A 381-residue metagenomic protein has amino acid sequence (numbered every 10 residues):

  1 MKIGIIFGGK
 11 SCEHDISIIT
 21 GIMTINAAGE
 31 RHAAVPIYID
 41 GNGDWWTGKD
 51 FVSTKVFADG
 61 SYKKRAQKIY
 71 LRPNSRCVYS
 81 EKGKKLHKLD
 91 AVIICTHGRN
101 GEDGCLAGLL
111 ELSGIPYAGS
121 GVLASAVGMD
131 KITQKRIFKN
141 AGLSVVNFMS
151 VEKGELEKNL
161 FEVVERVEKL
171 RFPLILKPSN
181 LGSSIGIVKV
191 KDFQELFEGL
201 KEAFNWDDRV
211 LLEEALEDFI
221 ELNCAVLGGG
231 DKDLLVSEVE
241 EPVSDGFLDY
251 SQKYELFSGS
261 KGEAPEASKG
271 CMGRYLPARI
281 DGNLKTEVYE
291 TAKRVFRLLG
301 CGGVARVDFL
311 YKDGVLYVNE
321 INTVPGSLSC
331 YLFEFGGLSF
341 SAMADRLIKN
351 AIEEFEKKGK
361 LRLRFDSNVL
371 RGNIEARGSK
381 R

Functional and structural regions predicted by a protein language model:
M1, G9, G273, R279-R381: ATP-dependent carboxylate activation and anion-phosphoryl transfer catalytic cores that bind Mg-ATP to form
M1-L123, V127-M129, T133, N140 (+3 more regions): ATP-binding N-terminal substructure of ATP-dependent carboxylate-amine bond-forming enzymes
I3-F7, S11-I22, N26, K82-L86 (+2 more regions): Active-site nucleotide/adenylate-binding loops and adjacent lid/helix of ATP-dependent enzymes
A33, P116, S144, R209 (+1 more regions): Residue-level detector of anion-binding/catalytic polar loops
A118-S120, S183-S184, S327-Y331: Short small-residue beta-strand/loop micro-motif enriched in glycine and branched aliphatics
K191-E266, R279, N283, Y311 (+1 more regions): Phosphate-binding site of ATP-dependent enzymes
S268-K269, G273-R274: N-terminal first-folded block
